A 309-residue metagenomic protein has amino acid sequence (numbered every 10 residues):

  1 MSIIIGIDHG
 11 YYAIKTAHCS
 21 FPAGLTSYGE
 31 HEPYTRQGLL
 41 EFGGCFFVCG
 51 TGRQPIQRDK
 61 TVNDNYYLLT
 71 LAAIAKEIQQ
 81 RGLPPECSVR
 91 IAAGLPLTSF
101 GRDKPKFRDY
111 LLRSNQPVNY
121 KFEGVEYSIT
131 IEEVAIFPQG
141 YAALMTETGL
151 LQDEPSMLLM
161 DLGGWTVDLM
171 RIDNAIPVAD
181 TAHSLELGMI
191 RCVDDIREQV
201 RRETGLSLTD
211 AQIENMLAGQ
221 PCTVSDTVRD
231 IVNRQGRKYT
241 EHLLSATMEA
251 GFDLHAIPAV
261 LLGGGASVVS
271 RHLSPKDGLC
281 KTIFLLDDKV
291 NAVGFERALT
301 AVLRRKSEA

Functional and structural regions predicted by a protein language model:
M1-M157, I176-R191, E203, D210-A309: Nucleotide/phosphate-binding catalytic cleft detector across ATP-hydrolyzing and phosphate-transferring enzymes
S156-L158, W165-M170: Conserved active-site beta-strand-loop modules that form the wall/rim of enzyme catalytic pockets and either contain
D161-G164, G188: Short, contiguous, pocket-lining structural segments that sit at or immediately flank catalytic/ligand-binding sites
D173: A cytosolic small-molecule/anion-sensing beta-strand core signal
Q199: A contiguous pocket-lining binding segment that forms or flanks enzyme active sites
